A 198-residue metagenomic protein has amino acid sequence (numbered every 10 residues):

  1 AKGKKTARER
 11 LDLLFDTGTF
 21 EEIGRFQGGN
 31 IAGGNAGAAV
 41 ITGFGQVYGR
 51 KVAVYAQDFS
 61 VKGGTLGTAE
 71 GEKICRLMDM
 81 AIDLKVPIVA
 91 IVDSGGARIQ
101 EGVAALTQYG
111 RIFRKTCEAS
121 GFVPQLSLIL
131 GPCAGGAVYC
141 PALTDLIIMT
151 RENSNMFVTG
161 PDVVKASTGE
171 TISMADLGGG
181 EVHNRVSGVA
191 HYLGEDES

Functional and structural regions predicted by a protein language model:
A1-V52, A56-G63, G194-S198: Intrinsically disordered, low-complexity segments enriched in small/flexible residues
K4, R50, V86, L146 (+1 more regions): Short glycine/serine/threonine/alanine-rich loop segments
G37-I41, K73-R76, C133: Short alpha-helical segments and helix-capping/turn motifs at coil-helix boundaries
F44-D58, K73-I99: A structural preference for short, pocket-lining loop segments at secondary-structure junctions
V52-Y55, G64-L66, V86-I91, F122-C133: A short, small-residue-rich loop immediately preceding and capping a beta-strand
S60-A69, E101-L106: Flexible beta-alpha connector loops of hexameric P-loop NTPases
V92-S198: Conserved catalytic cores of soluble enzyme domains, especially glycine-rich substrate-binding beta-alpha loops
